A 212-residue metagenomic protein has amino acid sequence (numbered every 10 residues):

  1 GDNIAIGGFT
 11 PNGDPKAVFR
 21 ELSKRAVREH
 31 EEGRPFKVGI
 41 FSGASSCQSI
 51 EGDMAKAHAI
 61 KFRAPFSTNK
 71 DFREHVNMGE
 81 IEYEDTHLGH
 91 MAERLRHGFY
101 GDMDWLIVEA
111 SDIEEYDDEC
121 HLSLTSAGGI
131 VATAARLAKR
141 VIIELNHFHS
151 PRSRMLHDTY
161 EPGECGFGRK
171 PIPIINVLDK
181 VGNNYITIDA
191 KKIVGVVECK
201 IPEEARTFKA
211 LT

Functional and structural regions predicted by a protein language model:
G1-T212: Conserved alpha/beta enzyme-core scaffold
